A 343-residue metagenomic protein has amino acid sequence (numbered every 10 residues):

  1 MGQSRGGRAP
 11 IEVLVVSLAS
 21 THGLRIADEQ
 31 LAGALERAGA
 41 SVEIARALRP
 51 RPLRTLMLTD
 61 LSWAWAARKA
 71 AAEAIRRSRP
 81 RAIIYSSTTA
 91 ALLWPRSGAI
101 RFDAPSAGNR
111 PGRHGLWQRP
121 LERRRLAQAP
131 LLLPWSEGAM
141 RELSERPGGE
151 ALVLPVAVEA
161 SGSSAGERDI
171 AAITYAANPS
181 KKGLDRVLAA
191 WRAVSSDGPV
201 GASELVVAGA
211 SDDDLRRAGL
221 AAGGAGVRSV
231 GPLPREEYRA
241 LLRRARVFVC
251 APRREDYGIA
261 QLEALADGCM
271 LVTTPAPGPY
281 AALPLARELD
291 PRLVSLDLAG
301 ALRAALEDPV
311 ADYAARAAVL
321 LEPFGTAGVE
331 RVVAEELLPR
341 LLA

Functional and structural regions predicted by a protein language model:
R113-W135: Membrane-proximal helix-turn-helix segments that form the acceptor-binding/catalytic region of lipid-linked
L133, S163-K182, L188-A193, L205-V206: Conserved donor-binding/catalytic core segment of Leloir-type glycosyltransferases
G138, A157: Carbohydrate-associated surface elements
R216-R239: Nucleotide-activated donor-binding/catalytic signature segment of Leloir-type glycosyltransferases, i.e., the conserved
R253: Aromatic "clamp/platform" in nucleotide-sugar-dependent glycosyltransferases that forms part of the donor/acceptor
M270-T274: Short hydrophobic beta-strand element within catalytic cores of glycosyltransferases and related nucleotide-activated
Y280-A304: Change "using UDP/GDP/dTDP sugars" to "using nucleotide sugars
R292-D297, E307-R340: A charged, aromatic-enriched C-terminal amphipathic alpha-helix characteristic of glycosyltransferases across folds
